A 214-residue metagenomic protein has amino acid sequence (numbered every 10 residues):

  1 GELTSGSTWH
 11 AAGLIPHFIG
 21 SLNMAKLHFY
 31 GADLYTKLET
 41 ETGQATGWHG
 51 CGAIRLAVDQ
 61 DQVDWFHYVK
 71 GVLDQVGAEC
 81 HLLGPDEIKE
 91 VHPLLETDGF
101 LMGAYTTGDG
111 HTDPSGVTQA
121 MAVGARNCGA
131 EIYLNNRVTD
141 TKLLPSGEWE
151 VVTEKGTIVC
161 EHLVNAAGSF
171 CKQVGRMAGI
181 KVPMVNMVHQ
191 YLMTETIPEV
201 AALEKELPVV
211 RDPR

Functional and structural regions predicted by a protein language model:
G1-W9: Glycine-rich FAD pyrophosphate-binding loop
T8, A45-H49, P183-V185, V210: Short beta-strand
G13-V91, P213-R214: Dinucleotide-binding Rossmann-like beta1-alpha1 core, especially the glycine-rich loop that anchors the ADP
P16, T141-R214: Flavin-dependent oxidoreductases
D61, H92-F100, K142-E150: A short, glycine/Asx- and small/polar-enriched loop/turn that sits immediately N-terminal to a beta-strand
E79, E131, K181: Residue-level detector of anion-binding/catalytic polar loops
H81-G84, I132-L134, N165, R211: General beta-strand structural signal in soluble alpha/beta enzymes
A104-H162, F170: Helical element adjacent to the flavin cofactor pocket in flavoenzyme catalytic cores
